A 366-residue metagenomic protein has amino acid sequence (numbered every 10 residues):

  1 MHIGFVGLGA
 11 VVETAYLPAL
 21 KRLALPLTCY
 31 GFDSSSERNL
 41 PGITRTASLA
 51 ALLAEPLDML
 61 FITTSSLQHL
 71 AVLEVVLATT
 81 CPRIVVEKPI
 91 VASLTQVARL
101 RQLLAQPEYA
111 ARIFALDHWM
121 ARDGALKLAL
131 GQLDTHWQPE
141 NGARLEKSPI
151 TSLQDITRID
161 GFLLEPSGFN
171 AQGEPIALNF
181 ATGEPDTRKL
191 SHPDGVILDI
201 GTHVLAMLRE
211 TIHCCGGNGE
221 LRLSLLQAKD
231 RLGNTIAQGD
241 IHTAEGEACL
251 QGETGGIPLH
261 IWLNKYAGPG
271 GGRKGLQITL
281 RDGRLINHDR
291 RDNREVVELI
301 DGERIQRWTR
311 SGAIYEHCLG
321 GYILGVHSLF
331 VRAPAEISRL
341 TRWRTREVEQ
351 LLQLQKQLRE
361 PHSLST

Functional and structural regions predicted by a protein language model:
M1-P41: N-terminal Rossmann-like dinucleotide-binding module
T14, L70, A98, D123 (+4 more regions): A structural signal for well-ordered alpha-helical segments within the folded catalytic domains of diverse enzymes
P41-A105, R122-K127, G131-D134: Beta-loop-alpha module in the N-terminal Rossmann-like domain of NAD(P)-dependent dehydrogenases, especially those
M59-F61, Q227-K229, I241, G321-T366: C-terminal helix-rich "cap/oligomerization" subdomain common to oxidoreductases
V91-A177: A contiguous active-site-proximal alpha/beta segment in oxidoreductase catalytic domains
I156-L164, R222-Q227, R304: Short amphipathic
F180-P258, N264-G270: Rossmann-like dinucleotide-binding domain that binds NAD(P)(H)
Q238-E247, G252-L324: NAD(P)-dinucleotide binding in Rossmann-like oxidoreductases
